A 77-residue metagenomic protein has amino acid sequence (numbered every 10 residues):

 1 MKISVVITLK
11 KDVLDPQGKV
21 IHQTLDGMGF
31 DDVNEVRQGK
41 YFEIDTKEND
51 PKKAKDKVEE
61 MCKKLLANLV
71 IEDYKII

Functional and structural regions predicted by a protein language model:
K2-S4, T8-Y41, K53-I77: Long, contiguous binding/interaction regions
E43-D45: A short acidic, helix-capping loop that chelates divalent metal ions and anchors anionic groups
K47-P51: Helix N-cap motif at beta-to-alpha junctions
